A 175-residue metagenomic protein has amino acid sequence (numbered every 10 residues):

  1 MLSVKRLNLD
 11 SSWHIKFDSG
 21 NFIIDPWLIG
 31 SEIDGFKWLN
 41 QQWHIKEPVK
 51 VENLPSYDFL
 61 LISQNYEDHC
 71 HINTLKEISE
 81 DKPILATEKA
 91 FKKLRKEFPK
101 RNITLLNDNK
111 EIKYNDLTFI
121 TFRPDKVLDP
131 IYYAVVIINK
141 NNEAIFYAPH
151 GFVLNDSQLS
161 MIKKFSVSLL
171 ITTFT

Functional and structural regions predicted by a protein language model:
M1-K16: N-terminal pre-catalytic "stem/leader" segment of glycosyltransferase-like enzymes
S3-R6, F22-D25, T118-D125, A144-G151: Active-site-proximal beta-strand elements of phosphoester/diester hydrolases
L9-S11, S31, N65-C70, F91-L94 (+3 more regions): Active-site environment of divalent metal-dependent phosphoester hydrolases
G20-L61, N73-T74, V153-K164: Pre-active-site segment of Zn-dependent metallo-hydrolases
I24-D25, Y57-C70, L85-E88, F146-G151 (+1 more regions): Active-site neighborhood of phospho(di)ester-bond hydrolases with catalytic His/Asp-centered motifs
K46-K110: Active-site HxH/HxHxD metal-binding segment of metal-dependent hydrolases
A86-N142: Metallo-beta-lactamase
D125-T175: Active-site-proximal loop/helix segments of hydrolase catalytic cores
